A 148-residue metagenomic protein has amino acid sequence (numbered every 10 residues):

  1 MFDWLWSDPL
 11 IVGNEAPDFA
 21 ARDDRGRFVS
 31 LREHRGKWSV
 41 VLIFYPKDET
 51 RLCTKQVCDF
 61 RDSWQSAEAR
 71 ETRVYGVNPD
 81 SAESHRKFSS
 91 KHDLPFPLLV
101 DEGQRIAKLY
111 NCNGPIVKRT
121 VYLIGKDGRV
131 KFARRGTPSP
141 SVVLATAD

Functional and structural regions predicted by a protein language model:
M1-D148: Chalcogenol-based redox active-site neighborhoods
